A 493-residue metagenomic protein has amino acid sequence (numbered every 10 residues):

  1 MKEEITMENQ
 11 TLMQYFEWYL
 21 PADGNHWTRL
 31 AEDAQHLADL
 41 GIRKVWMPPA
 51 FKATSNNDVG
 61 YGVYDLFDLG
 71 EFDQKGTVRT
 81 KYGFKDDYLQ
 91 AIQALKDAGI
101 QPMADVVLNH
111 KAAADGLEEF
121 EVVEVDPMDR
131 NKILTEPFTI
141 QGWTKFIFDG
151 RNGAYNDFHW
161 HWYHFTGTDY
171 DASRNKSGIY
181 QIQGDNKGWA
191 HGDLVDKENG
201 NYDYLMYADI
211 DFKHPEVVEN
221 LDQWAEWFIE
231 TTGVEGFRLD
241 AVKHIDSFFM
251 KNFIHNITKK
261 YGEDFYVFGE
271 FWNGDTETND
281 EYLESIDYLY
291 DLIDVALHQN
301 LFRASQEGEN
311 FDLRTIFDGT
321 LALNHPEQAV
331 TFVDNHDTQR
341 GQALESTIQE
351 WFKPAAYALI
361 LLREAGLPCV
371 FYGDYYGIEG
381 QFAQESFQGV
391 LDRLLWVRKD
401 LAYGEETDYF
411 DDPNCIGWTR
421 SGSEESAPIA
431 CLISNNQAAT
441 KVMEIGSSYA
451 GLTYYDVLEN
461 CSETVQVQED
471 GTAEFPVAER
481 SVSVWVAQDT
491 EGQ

Functional and structural regions predicted by a protein language model:
E4-M13, R29-I42, F51, S55-G70 (+5 more regions): Active-site-proximal helices and loops of the catalytic beta/alpha 8
I5-G24, Y204-A208: Boundary/entry segment of secreted carbohydrate-active catalytic domains
D23, W27, K81-Y88, H214 (+2 more regions): Solvent-exposed, acidic/flexible segments
D68-A94: Aromatic/His-enriched, Gly/Pro-containing loop or helix-boundary segments that lie immediately adjacent to catalytic
E124-N201: Core domains of carbohydrate- and sulfate-ester-processing enzymes
A190-T231, V242: Active-site-adjacent "subsite" loops/lids of carbohydrate-active enzymes
